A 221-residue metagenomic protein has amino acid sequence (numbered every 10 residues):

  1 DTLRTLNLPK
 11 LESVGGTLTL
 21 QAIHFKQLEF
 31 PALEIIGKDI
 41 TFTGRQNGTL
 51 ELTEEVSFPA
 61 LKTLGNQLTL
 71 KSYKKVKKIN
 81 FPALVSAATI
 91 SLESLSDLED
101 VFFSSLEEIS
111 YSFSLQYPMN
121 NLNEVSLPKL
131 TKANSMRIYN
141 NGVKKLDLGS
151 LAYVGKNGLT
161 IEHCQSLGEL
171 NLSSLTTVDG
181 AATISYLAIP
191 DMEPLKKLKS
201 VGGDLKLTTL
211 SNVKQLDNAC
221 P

Functional and structural regions predicted by a protein language model:
D1-R4, S13-K26, G37-E54, G65-V76 (+6 more regions): Concave beta-strand-loop units of leucine-rich repeat
